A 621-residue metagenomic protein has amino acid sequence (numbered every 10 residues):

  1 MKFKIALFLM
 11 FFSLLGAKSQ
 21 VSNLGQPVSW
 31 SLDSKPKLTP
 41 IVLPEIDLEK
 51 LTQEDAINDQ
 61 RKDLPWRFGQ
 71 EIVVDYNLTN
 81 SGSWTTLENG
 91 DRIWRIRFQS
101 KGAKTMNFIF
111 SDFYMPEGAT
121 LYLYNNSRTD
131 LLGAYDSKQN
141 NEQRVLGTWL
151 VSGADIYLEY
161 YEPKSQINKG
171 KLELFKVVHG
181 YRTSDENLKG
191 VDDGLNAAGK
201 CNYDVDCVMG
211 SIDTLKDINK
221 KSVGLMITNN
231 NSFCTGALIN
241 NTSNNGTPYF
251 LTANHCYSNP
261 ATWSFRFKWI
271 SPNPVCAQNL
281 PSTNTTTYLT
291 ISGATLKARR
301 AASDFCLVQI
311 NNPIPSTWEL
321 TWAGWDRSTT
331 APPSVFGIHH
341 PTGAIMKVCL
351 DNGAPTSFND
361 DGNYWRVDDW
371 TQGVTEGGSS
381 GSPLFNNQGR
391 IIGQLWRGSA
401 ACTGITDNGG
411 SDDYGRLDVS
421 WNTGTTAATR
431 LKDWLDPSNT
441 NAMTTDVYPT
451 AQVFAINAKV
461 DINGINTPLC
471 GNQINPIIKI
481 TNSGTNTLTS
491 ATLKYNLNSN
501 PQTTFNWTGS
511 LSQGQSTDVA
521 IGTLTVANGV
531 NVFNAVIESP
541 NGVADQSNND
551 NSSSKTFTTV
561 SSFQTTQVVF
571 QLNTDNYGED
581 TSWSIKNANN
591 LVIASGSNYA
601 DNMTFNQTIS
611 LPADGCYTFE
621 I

Functional and structural regions predicted by a protein language model:
M1-L24, A535: Bacterial Sec-dependent N-terminal signal peptides
V21-Q99, H179-K200, V205, S211: A short aromatic-anchored loop/beta-hairpin motif
P116-T129, T581-N587, I621: Short, surface-exposed beta-strand/strand-loop-strand elements in extracellular ectodomains
G147-Q166, T565-F570, L611-I621: Noncatalytic modules at the cell exterior or secretory-pathway interfaces, chiefly beta-strand-rich lectin/adhesion
V151-D368: Serine endopeptidase catalytic core focused on the charge-relay Asp
A237-G246, G373-L395: Catalytic nucleophile loop of clan PA
F250, A277-L289, A298, L307 (+1 more regions): C-terminal subregion of chymotrypsin/trypsin-like serine protease catalytic domains
A451-T565: Extracellular/luminal regions of secreted and cell-surface proteins that mediate adhesion/ECM remodeling
